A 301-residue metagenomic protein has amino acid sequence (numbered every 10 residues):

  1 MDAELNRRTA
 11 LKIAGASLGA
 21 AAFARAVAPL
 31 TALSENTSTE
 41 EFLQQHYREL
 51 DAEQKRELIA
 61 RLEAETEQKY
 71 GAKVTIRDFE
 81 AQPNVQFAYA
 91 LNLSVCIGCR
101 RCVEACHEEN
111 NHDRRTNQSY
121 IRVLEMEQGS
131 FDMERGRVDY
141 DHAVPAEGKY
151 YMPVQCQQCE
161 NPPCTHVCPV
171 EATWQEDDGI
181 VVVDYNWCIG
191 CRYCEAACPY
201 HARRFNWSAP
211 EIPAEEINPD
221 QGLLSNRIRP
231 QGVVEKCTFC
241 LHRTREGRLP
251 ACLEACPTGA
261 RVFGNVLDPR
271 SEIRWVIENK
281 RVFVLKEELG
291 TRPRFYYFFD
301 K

Functional and structural regions predicted by a protein language model:
M1-A21: N-terminal secretory signal peptides and thylakoid transit peptides that target proteins across membranes
A3-E4, A24-Q86, E288, Y296: C-terminal segment of N-terminal export signals and the immediately downstream linker at the start of the mature
K69-V74, E109-A146, W174-W187, A202-G232 (+1 more regions): Non-heme iron-sulfur electron-transfer modules
Q86-I97: Mature N-terminal segment immediately following signal peptide/propeptide cleavage in secreted/periplasmic
C96-C102, C106, C156-C159, C164 (+6 more regions): Short cysteine clusters
R101-H107, N111-R114, C164, P169 (+6 more regions): Short functional micro-motifs and their immediate structural scaffolds
Y140-T165, A172: Right-handed parallel beta-helix
H242-K301: Long, compositionally biased charged/polar accessory segments in the mid-to-C-terminal portions of proteins
